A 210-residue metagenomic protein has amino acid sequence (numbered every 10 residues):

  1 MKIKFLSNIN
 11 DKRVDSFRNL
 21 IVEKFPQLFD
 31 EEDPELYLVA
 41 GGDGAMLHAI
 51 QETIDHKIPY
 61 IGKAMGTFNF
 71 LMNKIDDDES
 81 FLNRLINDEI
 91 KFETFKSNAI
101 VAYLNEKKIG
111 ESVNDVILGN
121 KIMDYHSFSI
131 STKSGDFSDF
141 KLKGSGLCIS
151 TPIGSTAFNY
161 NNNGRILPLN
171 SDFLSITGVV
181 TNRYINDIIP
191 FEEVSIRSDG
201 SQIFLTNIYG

Functional and structural regions predicted by a protein language model:
M1-A40, A45-E52, I75-K96, Y103-G110: ATP/NTP phosphate-donor binding region
G42-A45, G66, I153-T156: Short glycine-rich anion-binding loops that position phosphate/pyrophosphate groups of nucleotides and phosphorylated
L47-D55, N159-N163: Short Gly/Thr/Asp-enriched flexible loops that form oxyanion-binding sites at enzyme active sites
K57-P59: Proline-centered loop/turn at the N-terminus of a beta-strand
I61-K63: Generic beta-sheet signal
G66-L147: Catalytic core of DAGKc-family lipid kinases
N105-G110, L118, M123, S134-S138 (+1 more regions): ATP/nucleoside-binding phosphotransfer catalytic cores, i.e., glycine-rich phosphate-binding loops
S134, F140-I185: Gly/Ser/Thr-rich active-site loops/lids in small-molecule metabolic enzymes that frequently grip phosphoryl groups
